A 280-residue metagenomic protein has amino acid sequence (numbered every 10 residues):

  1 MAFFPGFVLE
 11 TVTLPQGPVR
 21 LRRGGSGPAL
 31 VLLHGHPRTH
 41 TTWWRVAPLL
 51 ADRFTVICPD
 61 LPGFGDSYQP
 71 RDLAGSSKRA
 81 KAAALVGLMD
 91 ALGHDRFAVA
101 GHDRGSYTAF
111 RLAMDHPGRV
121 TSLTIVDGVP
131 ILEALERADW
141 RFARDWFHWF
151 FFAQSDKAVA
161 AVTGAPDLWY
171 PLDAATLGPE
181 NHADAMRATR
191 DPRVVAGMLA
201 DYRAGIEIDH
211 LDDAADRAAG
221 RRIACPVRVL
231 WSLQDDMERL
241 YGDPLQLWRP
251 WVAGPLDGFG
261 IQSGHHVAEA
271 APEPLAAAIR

Functional and structural regions predicted by a protein language model:
M1-T11, Q16-L21, A29, T42 (+4 more regions): Flexible "cap/lid" subdomain of the alpha/beta-hydrolase fold that forms the substrate-access gate
P28-H34: Short beta-strand element of the alpha/beta-hydrolase
G35, D103, E269-A270: Conserved acidic functional residues
H36-V46: The serine-hydrolase catalytic nucleophile loop
R45-F54, A91: A short, Lys/Arg-enriched amphipathic alpha-helix followed by its capping loop at the start of a domain
P48, P59-P62: N-terminal cap/lid subdomain of alpha/beta-hydrolase-fold enzymes
S263-P272: Catalytic histidine-centered segment of alpha/beta-hydrolase-like enzymes
